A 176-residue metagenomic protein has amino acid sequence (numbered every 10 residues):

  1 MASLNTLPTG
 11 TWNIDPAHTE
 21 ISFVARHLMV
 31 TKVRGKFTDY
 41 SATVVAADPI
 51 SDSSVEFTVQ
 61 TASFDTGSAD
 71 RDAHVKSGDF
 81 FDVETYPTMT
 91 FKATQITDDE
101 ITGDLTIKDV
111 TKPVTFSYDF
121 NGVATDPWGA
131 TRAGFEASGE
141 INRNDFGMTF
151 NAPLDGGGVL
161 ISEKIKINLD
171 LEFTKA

Functional and structural regions predicted by a protein language model:
M1-A176: Low-complexity, acidic/polar, glycine-enriched regions of mature
